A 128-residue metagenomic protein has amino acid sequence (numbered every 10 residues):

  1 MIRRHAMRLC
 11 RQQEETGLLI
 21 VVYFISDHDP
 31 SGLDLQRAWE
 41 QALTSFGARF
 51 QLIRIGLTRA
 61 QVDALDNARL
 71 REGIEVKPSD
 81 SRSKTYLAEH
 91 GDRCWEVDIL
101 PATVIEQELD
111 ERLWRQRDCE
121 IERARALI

Functional and structural regions predicted by a protein language model:
M1-L19: Acidic, glycine-rich catalytic loops of TOPRIM or P-loop NTPase phosphate-binding modules used across DNA replication
I2, D29, T58: Residue-level signal for threonine
I2-R8, G32-E40, L65-N67: A short acidic (Asp/Glu
T16-V21, G47-I53: Short glycine-/polar-rich loops that comprise or flank the Walker A/P-loop and associated switch/sensor motifs
L19-S31: Acidic beta-strand-to-loop metal/phosphate-binding motif
E40-F46: A short alpha->loop->secondary-structure connector
A48-W114: Activity-critical C-terminal alpha-helical subdomain
W114-I128: Charged phosphate-binding loop/patch that engages nucleotide di/tri-phosphates or the phosphate backbone of nucleic
